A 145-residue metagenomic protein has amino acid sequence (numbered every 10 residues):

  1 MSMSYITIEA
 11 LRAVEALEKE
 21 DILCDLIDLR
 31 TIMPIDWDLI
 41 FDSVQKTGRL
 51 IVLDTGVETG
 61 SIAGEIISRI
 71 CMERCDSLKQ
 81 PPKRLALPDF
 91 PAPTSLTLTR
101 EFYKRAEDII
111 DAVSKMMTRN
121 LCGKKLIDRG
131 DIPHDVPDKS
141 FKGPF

Functional and structural regions predicted by a protein language model:
M1-F145: Thiamine diphosphate
